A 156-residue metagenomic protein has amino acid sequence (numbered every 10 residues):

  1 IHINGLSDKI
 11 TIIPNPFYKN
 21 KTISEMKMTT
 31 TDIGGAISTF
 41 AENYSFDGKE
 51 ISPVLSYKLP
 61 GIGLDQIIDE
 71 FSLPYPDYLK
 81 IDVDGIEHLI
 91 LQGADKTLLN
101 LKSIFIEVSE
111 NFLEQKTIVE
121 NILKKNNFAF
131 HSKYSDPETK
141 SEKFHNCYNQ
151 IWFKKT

Functional and structural regions predicted by a protein language model:
I1-T156: Phosphate/nucleotide-binding beta-alpha loop and adjacent structural elements of enzyme active sites
